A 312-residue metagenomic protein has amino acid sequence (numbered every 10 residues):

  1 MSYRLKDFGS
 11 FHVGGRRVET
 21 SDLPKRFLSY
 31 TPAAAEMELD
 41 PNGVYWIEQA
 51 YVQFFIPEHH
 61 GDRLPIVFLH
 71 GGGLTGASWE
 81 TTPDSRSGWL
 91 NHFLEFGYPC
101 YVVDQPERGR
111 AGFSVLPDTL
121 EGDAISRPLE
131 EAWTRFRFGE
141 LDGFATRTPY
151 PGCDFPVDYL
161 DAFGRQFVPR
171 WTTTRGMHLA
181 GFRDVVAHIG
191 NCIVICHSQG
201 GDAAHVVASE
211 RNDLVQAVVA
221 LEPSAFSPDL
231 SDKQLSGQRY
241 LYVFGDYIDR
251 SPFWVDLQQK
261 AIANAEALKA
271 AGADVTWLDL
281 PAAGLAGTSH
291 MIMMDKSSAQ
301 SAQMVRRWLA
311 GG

Functional and structural regions predicted by a protein language model:
M1-G61: N-terminal cap/lid segment of alpha/beta-hydrolase-fold proteins
D62-G71: Short beta-strand element of the alpha/beta-hydrolase
G76-G88, Q105, W254: The serine-hydrolase catalytic nucleophile loop
R86-G112: Conserved alpha/beta-hydrolase
T172-I193: Conserved acidic catalytic loop of the alpha/beta-hydrolase fold
I195-A204, A208: Gly/Ala-rich beta-loop-alpha elbow adjacent to hydrolase catalytic centers
A220-L280: The feature captures the conserved acid-bearing segment of alpha/beta-hydrolase catalytic domains
L285-G287, M291-G312: Catalytic active-site module of serine/aspartate enzymes centered on a nucleophile-bearing elbow/loop
